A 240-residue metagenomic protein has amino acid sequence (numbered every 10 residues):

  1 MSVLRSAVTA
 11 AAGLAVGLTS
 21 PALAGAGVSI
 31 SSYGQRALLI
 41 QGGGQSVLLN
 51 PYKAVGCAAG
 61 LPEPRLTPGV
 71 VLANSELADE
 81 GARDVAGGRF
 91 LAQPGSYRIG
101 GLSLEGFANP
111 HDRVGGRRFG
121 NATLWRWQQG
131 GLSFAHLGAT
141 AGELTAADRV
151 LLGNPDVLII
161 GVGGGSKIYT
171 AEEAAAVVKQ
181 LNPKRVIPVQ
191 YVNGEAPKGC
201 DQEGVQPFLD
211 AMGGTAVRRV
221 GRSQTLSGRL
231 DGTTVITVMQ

Functional and structural regions predicted by a protein language model:
M1-A11: Bacterial N-terminal signal peptides that target proteins for export
T9-T19: Bacterial N-terminal signal peptides
S20-G27: Sec/Tat signal peptide C-region and signal peptidase I cleavage site
S29-S32, S46-Y52, S103-N109, R126 (+2 more regions): Active-site-proximal beta-strand elements of phosphoester/diester hydrolases
A37-P94, E105-A122, T140-L151: Pre-active-site segment of Zn-dependent metallo-hydrolases
L48-N50, L72-A73, E105-G106, S133-L137 (+2 more regions): Structural recognition of the beta-strand scaffold that forms the well-ordered cores of secreted hydrolase catalytic
S103, F119, R185-Q240: Binuclear metal-ion centers of metallo-dependent hydrolases, dominated by the metallo-beta-lactamase
R113-L181, V192, P197: Active-site-proximal loop/helix segments of hydrolase catalytic cores
